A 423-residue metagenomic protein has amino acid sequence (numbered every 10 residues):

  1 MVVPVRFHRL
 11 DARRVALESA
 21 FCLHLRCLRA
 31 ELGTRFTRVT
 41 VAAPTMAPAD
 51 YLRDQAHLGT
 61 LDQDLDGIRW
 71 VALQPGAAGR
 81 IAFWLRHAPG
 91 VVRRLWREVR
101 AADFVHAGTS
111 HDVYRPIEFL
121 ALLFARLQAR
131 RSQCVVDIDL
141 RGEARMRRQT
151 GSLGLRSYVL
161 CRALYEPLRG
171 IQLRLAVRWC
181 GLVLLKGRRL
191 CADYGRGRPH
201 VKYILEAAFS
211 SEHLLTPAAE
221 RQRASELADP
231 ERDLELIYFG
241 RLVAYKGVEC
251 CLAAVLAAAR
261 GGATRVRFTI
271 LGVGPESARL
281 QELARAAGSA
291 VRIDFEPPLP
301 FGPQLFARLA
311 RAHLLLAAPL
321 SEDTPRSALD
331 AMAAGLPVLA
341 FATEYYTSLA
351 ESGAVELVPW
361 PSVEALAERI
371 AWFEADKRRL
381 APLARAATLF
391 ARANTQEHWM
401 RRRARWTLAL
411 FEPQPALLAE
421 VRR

Functional and structural regions predicted by a protein language model:
L52, R162-Q222: A short, active-site helix/loop in glycosyltransferases that binds the activated sugar's phosphate group
L234, R241-A257, P275-Q281, L329: A conserved mid-protein helix/loop that constitutes part of the nucleotide-sugar donor-binding site
Q281-L299: Nucleotide-activated donor-binding/catalytic signature segment of Leloir-type glycosyltransferases, i.e., the conserved
S289, W372, R379-A393, R405: A short, well-ordered alpha-helix in the C-terminal region of glycosyltransferases
L320: Aromatic "clamp/platform" in nucleotide-sugar-dependent glycosyltransferases that forms part of the donor/acceptor
P337-A340: Short hydrophobic beta-strand element within catalytic cores of glycosyltransferases and related nucleotide-activated
S352-E364, W372-K377: Conserved acidic donor-binding segment of nucleotide-sugar-dependent glycosyltransferases
Q396-R423: C-terminal alpha-helical cap of glycosyltransferases
